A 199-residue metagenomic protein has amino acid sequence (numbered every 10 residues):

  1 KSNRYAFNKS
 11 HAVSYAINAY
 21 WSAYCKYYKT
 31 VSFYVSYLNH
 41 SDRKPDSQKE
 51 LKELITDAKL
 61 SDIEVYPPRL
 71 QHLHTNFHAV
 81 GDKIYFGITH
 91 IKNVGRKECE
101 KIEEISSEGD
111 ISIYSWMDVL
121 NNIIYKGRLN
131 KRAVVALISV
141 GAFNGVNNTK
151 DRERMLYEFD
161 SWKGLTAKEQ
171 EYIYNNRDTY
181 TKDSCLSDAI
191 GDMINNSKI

Functional and structural regions predicted by a protein language model:
K1-I199: Noncatalytic, beta-rich nucleic-acid-contacting surfaces in large DNA/RNA-processing enzymes
